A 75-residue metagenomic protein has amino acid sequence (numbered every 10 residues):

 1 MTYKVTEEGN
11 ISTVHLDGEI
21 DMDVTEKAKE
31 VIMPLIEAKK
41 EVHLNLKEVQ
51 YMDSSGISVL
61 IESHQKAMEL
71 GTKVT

Functional and structural regions predicted by a protein language model:
M1, E8-I11, A67-T72: A short helix-to-beta-strand connector/capping loop
Y3-E30, K47: STAS-typified acidic loop motif
M22-T75: Amphipathic alpha-helical interaction surfaces in cytosolic regulatory modules
